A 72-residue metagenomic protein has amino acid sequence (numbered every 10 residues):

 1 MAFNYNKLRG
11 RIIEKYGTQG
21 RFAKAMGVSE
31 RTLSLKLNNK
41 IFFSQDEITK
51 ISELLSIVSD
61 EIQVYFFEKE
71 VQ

Functional and structural regions predicted by a protein language model:
A2, K7-G10, K15, E61-Q72: Short, charged recognition helix plus adjacent turn of helix-turn-helix-like nucleic-acid-binding domains
R11, M26-V28, E47: A broad helix-preferring feature
Y16-L35: Short alpha-helical DNA-recognition segment
T18, S44-E47: Residues that mark the N-terminal boundary/hinge immediately upstream of a DNA-recognition element
L37-N38, E70: Regular secondary-structure segments
D46-E61: DNA major-groove recognition helix of helix-turn-helix/homeodomain DNA-binding modules
